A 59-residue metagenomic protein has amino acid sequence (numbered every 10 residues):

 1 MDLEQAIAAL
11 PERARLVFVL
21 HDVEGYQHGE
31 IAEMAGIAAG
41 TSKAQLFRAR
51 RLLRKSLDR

Functional and structural regions predicted by a protein language model:
M1-A8: Acidic, proline/glycine-rich intrinsically disordered inter-domain spacer in sigma factors
L3, V17-F18: Short alpha-helical "packing" element that flanks the helix-turn-helix/winged-helix DNA-binding module
A8, E12, L16, E24-T41: Helix-turn-helix DNA-binding module
H21: His-Asp-centered metal-binding catalytic motifs of divalent-metal-dependent phosphohydrolases/nucleases
A35-D58: DNA-recognition helix of helix-turn-helix
